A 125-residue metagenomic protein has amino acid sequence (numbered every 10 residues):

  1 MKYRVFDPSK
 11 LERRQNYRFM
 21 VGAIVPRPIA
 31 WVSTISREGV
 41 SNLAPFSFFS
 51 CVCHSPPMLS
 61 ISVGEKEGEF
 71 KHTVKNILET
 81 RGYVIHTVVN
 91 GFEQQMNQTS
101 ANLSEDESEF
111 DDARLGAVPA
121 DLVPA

Functional and structural regions predicted by a protein language model:
M1-N42, S50-A125: Active-site-proximal mixed secondary-structure blocks
